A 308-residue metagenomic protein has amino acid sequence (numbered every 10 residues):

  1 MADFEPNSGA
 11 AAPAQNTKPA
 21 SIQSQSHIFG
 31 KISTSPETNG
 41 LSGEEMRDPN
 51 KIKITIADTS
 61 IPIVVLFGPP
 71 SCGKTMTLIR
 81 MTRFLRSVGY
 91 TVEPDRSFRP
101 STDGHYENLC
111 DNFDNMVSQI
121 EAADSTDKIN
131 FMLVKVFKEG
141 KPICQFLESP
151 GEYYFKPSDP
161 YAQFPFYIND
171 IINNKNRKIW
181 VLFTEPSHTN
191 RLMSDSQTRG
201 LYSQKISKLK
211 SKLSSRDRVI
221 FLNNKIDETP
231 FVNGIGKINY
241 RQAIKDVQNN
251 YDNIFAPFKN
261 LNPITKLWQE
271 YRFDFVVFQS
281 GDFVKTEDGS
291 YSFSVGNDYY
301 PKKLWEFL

Functional and structural regions predicted by a protein language model:
M1-S71: Short, flexible boundary segments at extreme N-termini or domain junctions of P-loop NTPases and their
D3, D170-I172, N176-L308: Conserved GTP-binding G-domain of TRAFAC-class P-loop NTPases and closely related GTPase folds
G40-D124, K141: Conserved G1/Walker A P-loop phosphate-binding module
A57-D58, F137, L213: Short, flexible hinge/linker loops that cap or flank conserved catalytic cores
I61-I63, F131, R218, R272: Extracellular structured ligand-interaction cores
G68-P70, K138, P150-Y153, Q279-D282: Short, flexible loop/turn elements at secondary-structure junctions
T126-V136, G140-R177, T189-R199, S203: Switch II of P-loop NTPase G domains
